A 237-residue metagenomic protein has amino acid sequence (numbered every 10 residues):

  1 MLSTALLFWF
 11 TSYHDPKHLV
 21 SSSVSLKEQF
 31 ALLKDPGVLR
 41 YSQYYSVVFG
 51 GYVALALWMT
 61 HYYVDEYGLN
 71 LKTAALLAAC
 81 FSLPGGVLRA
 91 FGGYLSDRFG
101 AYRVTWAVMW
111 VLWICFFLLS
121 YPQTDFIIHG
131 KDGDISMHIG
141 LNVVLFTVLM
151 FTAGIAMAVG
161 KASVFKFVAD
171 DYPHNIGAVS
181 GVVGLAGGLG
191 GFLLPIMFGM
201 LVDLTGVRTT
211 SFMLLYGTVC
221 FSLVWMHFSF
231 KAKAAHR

Functional and structural regions predicted by a protein language model:
M1-L19, S222-F230: C-terminal membrane-cytosol helix-exit motif in multi-pass small-molecule transporters
Y13-S42: Juxtamembrane intracellular "pre-TM" segments in multi-pass secondary transporters
P36-V87: Extracytoplasmic gate region of multi-pass secondary transporters
S46, A79-L83, W110, G181-L189: Transmembrane alpha-helical cores of Major Facilitator Superfamily
L88-G100, V202: Helix-to-loop junctions at the C-terminal end of transmembrane segments in multipass secondary transporters
Y102-V164: C-terminal transmembrane helical hairpin of 12-TM major facilitator-type secondary transporters
H174-T205: A late C-terminal transmembrane helix in Major Facilitator Superfamily
G199-T218: A membrane-interface helix-boundary motif in multi-pass transporters
